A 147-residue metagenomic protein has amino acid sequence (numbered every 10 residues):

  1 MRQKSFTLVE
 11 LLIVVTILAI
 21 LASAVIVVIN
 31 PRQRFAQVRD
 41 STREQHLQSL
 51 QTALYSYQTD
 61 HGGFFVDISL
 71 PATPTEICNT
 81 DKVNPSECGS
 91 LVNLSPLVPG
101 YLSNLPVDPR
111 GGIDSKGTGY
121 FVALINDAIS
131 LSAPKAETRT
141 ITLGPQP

Functional and structural regions predicted by a protein language model:
R2-I29: N-terminal single-pass transmembrane signal-anchor helix
V28-L47: Aliphatic-rich helix starts adjacent to a transmembrane/signal segment
D40, Q45, T59-D60, I125 (+1 more regions): Extracytosolic/lumenal membrane-interface segments
Q48, T52-T73, S103-G112: Alpha-helix exit/C-cap motif
Y57-V98: Short, glycine/small-hydrophobic-rich surface segments
S103-P147: Short, surface-exposed interaction loops/tails
